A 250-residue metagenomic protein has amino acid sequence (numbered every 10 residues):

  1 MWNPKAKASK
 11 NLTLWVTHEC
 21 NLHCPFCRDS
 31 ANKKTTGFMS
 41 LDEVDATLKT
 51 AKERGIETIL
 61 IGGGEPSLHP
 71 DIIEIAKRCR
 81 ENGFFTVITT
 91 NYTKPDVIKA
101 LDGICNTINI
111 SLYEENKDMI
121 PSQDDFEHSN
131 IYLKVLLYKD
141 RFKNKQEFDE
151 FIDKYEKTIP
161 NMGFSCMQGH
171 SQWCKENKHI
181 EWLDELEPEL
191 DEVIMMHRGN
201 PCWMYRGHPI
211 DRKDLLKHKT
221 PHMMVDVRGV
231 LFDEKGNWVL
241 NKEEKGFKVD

Functional and structural regions predicted by a protein language model:
M1-K10, L22-F26, H218, G229-K242: Flexible, acidic/Gly-rich N-terminal and inter-domain linker regions that tether and position cofactor-handling modules
W2-E43: Canonical Radical SAM [4Fe-4S] cluster-binding loop centered on the CxxxCxxC motif and its immediate flanking residues
N11, W15, P70-D71, I75 (+2 more regions): Short acidic, glycine/proline-enriched helix-loop-strand junctions
V16, G63-G64, M162: Short acidic donor-binding/metal-coordinating loop in glycosyltransferase active sites
N32, P66, K94: Positions that flank functional sites
L41-I61, H69-I159: Radical SAM/AdoMet-radical enzyme domain recognition
S111-R228, F232, W238-D250: Radical SAM enzyme [4Fe-4S]-AdoMet core and its adjacent flexible, acidic and glycine-rich loops/tails across
